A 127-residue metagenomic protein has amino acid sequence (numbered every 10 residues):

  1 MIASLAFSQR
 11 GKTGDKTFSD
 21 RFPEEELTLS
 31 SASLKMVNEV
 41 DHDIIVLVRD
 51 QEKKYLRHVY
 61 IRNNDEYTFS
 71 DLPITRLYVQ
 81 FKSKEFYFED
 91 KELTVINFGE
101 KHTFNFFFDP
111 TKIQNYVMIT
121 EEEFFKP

Functional and structural regions predicted by a protein language model:
M1-S8: Hydrophobic h-region of N-terminal signal peptides that target proteins for export in Gram-negative bacteria
S8-Q51, R57, S83-P127: Primarily secretory-pathway and cell-envelope proteins
L56-N63: Short, acidic Ser/Thr/Gly-rich low-complexity loop/linker segments typical of extracellular and cell-surface proteins
T68-R76: Short Pro-Gly-centered beta-turn/loop motif in secreted/extracellular proteins
T75-E85: A short, solvent-exposed beta-strand micro-motif common in secreted/extracellular proteins
